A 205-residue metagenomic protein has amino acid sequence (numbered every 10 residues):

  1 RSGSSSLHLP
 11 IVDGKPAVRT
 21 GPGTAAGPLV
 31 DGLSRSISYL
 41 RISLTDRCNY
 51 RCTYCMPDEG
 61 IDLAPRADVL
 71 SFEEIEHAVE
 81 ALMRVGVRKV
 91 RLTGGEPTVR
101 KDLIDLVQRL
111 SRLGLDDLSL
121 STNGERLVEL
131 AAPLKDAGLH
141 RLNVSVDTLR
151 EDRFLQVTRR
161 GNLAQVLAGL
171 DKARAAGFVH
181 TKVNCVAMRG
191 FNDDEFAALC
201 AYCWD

Functional and structural regions predicted by a protein language model:
R1-R41, R47-R51: Flexible, acidic/Gly-rich N-terminal and inter-domain linker regions that tether and position cofactor-handling modules
R19, G23-A25, Y50, Y54 (+4 more regions): Short, flexible segments with low predicted structural confidence
A25, L29, L33, P65-R66 (+3 more regions): Glycine-rich, flexible loop/turn motifs
L33-E73, R84-V85: Canonical Radical SAM [4Fe-4S] cluster-binding loop centered on the CxxxCxxC motif and its immediate flanking residues
F72-R91, V99-A197: Radical SAM/AdoMet-radical enzyme domain recognition
E96: Conserved G/P- and acidic residue-centered "switch" motifs that form tight phosphate/ATP-binding loops in soluble
A197-D205: Short, intrinsically disordered, charge-balanced linker/junction segments flanking boundaries in proteins
